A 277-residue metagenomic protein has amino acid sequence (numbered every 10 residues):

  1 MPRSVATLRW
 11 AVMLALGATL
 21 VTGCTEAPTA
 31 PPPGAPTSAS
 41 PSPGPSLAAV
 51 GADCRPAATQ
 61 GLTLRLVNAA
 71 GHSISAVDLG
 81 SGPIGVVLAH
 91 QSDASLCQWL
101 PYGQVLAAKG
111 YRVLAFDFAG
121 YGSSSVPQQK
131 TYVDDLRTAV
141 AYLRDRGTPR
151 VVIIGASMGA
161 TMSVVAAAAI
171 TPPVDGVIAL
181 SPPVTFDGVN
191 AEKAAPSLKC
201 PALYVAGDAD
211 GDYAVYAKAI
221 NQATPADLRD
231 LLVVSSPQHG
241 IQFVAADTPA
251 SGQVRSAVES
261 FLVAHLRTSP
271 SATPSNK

Functional and structural regions predicted by a protein language model:
T25-P28: Bacterial signal peptide processing site
P41-L79: N-terminal cap/lid segment of alpha/beta-hydrolase-fold proteins
S92-Q104, Y216: The serine-hydrolase catalytic nucleophile loop
V105-S123: Conserved alpha/beta-hydrolase
P127-R146: Alpha/beta-hydrolase active-site loop
I154-S163: Gly/Ala-rich beta-loop-alpha elbow adjacent to hydrolase catalytic centers
L198, Y204-A206: Short beta-strand/loop motif that positions the catalytic acidic residue of the alpha/beta-hydrolase fold
T224-Q242: Catalytic histidine neighborhood in serine/cysteine hydrolases with alpha/beta-hydrolase-type architecture
